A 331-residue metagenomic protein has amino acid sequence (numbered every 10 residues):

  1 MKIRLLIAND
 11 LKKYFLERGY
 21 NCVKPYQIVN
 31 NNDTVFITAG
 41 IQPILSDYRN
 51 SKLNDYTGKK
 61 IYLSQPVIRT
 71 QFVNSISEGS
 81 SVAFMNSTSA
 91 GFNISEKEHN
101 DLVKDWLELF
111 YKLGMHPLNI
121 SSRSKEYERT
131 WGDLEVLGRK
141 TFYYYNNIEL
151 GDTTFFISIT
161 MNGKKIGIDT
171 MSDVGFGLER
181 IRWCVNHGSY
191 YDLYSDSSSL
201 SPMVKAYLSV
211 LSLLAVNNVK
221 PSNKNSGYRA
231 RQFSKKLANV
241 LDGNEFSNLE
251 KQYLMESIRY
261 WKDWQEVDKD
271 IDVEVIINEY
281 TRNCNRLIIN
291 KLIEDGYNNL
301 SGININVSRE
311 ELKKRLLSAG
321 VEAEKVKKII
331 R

Functional and structural regions predicted by a protein language model:
M1-R231, L241-E256, W261, D268 (+4 more regions): Structured aminoacyl-transfer and RNA-binding surfaces used for tRNA recognition/handling in the translation apparatus
A238: Alpha-helical interaction elements
S301-I303: Helix-termination/interfacial motifs at the ends of transmembrane alpha-helices
